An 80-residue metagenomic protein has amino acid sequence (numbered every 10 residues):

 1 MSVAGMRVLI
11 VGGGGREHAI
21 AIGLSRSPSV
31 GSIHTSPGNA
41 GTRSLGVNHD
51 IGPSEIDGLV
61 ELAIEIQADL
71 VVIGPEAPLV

Functional and structural regions predicted by a protein language model:
M1-V80: ATP-binding N-terminal substructure of ATP-dependent carboxylate-amine bond-forming enzymes
